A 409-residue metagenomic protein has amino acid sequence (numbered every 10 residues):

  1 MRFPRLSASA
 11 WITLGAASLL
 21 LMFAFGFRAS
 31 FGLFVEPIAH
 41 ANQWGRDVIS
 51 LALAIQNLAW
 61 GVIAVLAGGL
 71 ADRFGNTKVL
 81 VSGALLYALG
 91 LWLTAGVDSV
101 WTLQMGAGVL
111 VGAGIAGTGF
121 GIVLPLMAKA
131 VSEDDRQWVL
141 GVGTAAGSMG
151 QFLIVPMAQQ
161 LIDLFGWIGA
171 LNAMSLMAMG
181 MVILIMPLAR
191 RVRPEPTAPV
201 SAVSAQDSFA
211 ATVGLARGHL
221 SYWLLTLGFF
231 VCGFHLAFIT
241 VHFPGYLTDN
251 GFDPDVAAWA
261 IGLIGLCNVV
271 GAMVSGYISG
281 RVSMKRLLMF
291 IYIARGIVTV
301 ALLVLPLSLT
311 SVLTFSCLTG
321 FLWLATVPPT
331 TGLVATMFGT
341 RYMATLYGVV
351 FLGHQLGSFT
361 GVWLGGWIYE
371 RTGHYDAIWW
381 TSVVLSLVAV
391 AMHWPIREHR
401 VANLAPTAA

Functional and structural regions predicted by a protein language model:
A29, N57-V65, F152, G265-M273 (+1 more regions): Residue-level signature of mid-helix packing/kink "hotspots" within the transmembrane helices of 12-pass Major
F31-V35, R217-A272: Extracytoplasmic gate region of multi-pass secondary transporters
V62-W101: Conserved MFS/SLC helix-loop-helix module at the cytosolic interface between two early adjacent transmembrane helices
I63-G75, A272-M284, E370: Helix-to-loop junctions at the C-terminal end of transmembrane segments in multipass secondary transporters
T102-T118, F230, S311-A325: Hydrophobic core of transmembrane alpha-helices in multi-pass small-molecule transporters, especially MFS/SLC-type
A107-A145, G339: Cytoplasmic helix-loop-helix junction between adjacent transmembrane helices in 12-TM secondary transporters
G143-R193: Helix-loop-helix hairpin linking two adjacent transmembrane segments in secondary transporters
L236-F238, V256, I264-N268, V274 (+1 more regions): C-terminal transmembrane helical hairpin of 12-TM major facilitator-type secondary transporters
